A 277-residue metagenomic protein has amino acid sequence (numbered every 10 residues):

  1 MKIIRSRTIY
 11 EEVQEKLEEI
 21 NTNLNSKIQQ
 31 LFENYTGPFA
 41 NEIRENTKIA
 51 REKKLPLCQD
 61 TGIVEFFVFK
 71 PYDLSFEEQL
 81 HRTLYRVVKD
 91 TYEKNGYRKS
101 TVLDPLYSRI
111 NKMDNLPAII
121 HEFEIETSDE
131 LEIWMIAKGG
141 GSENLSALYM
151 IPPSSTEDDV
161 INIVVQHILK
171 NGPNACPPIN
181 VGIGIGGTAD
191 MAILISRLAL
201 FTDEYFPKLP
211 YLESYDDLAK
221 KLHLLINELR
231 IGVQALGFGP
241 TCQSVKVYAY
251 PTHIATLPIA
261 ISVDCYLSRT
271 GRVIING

Functional and structural regions predicted by a protein language model:
M1-G277: Non-transmembrane, aqueous-exposed alpha-helical and coiled segments at domain scale
